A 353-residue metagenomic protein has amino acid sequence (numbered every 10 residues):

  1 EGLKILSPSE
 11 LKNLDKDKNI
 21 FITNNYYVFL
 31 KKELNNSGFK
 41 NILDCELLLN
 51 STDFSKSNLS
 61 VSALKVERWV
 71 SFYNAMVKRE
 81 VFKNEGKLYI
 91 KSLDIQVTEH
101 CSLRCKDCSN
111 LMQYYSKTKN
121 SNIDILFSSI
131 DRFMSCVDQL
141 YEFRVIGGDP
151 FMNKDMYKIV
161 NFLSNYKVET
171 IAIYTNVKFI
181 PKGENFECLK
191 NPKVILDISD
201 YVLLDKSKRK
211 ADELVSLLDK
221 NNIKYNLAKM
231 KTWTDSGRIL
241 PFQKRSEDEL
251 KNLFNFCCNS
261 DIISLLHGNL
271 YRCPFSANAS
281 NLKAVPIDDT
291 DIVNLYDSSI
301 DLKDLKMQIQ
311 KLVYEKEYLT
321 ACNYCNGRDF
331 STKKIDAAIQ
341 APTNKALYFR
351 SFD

Functional and structural regions predicted by a protein language model:
G2-L64: Phosphate-bearing ligand-interacting subdomains that bind or position ATP/ADP/UDP/GDP/NAD(P) or nucleotide-linked
L30, F39, K56-V81, E317-D353: Radical SAM enzyme core and accessory elements
K65-G183, K345-D353: Conserved alpha-helical substructure of the radical SAM core
Y89-Q96, P241-R245, K303-Y314: Short, intrinsically disordered, charge-biased short linear motifs at domain edges
I95, E99-S102, K251, K316-L319: Processing junctions and N-termini across compartments
H100-L111, C258, T320-G327: Local cysteine-cluster metal-coordination motifs and their immediate loop/turn environment, predominantly Fe-S cluster
N153-S276, N281: Conserved AdoMet/S-adenosylmethionine-binding subsite of the radical SAM
N222-D235, F275-T332: C-terminal accessory region of radical SAM enzymes
